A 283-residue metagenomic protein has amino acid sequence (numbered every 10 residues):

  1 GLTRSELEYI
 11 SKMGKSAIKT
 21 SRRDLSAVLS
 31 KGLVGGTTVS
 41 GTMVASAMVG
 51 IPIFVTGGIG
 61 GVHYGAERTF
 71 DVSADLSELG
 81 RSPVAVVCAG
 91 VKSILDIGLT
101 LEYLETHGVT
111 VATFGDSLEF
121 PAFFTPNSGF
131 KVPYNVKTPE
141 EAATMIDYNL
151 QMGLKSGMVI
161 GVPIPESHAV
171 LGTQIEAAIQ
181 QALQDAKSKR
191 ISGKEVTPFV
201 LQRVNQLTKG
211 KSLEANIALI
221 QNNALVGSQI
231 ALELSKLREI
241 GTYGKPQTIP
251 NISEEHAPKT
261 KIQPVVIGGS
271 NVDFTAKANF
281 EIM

Functional and structural regions predicted by a protein language model:
G1-L29, Q151-S167, G172-Q174: Glycine-rich nucleotide/cofactor/substrate-binding loop typically near the N-terminus or early in the first domain
G35-T38, I53-G58, Y64, V86-C88 (+4 more regions): General beta-strand structural signal in soluble alpha/beta enzymes
G36-V39, E67-G80, V84-E105, T138-T144: Active-site glycine-rich loop that binds ribose-phosphate moieties when present
V44-M48, I53-V55, D71, L76-R81 (+4 more regions): Solvent-exposed alpha-helices and their adjacent loops that cap or buttress functional pockets in soluble metabolic
D96-S128, E140: Glycine-rich, Lys/Arg-enriched anion-binding loops that position phosphate/diphosphate groups for phosphoryl
F124-Q151: Anionic-ligand binding region
N149, L154-L219: A C-terminal functional module that forms or caps the active site or interfaces directly with catalytic machinery
P250-M283: Glycine-rich phosphate/adenosyl-contacting loop at the front of the ribokinase-like
